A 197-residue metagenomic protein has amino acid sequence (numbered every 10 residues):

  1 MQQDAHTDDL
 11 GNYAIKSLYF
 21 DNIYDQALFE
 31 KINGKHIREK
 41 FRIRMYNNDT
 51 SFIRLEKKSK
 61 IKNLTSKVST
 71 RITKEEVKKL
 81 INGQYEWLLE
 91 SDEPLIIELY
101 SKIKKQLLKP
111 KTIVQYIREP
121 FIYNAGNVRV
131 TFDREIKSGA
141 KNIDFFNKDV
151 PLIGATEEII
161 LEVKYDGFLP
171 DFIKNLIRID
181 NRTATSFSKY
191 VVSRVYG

Functional and structural regions predicted by a protein language model:
M1-G197: Phosphate-end processing signature that detects enzymes handling 5′-triphosphorylated RNA and polyphosphate
